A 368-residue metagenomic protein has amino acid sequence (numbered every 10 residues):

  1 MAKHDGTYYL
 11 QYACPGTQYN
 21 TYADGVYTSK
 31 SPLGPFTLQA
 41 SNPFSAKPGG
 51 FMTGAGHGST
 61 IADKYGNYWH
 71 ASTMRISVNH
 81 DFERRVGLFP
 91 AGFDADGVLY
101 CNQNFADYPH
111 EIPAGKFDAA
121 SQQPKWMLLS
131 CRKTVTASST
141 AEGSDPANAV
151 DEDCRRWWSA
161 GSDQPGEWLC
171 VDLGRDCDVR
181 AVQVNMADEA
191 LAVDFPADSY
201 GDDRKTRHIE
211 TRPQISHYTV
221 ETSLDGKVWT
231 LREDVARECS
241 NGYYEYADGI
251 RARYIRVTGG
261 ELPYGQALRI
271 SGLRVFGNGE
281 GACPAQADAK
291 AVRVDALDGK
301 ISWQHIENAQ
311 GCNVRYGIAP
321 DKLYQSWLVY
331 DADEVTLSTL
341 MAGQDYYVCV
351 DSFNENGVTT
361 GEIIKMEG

Functional and structural regions predicted by a protein language model:
M1-G16, N67-R75: Hydrophobic core segments of beta-strands in well-ordered, beta-rich domains
Y27-G50, D96-Q103, W229-D234: Blade-edge beta-strand/turn elements of extracellular beta-propeller and related beta-sheet repeat scaffolds
S29-K30, S223, G317: Conserved Ser/Thr-centered positions that define the repeating blades of beta-propeller domains
D151-L231, R237-D288, Q304, S352 (+1 more regions): Aromatic, loop-rich ligand-recognition surfaces of beta-strand-rich domains
E233-E238, S326-A332: Short beta-strand segments within Ig-like beta-sandwich modules, predominantly Fibronectin type-III
L297-A309: Conserved aromatic anchor
E307-D331: Extracellular low-complexity, O-glycosylation-prone stalks/linkers
L337-V358: Beta-strand-rich modules
